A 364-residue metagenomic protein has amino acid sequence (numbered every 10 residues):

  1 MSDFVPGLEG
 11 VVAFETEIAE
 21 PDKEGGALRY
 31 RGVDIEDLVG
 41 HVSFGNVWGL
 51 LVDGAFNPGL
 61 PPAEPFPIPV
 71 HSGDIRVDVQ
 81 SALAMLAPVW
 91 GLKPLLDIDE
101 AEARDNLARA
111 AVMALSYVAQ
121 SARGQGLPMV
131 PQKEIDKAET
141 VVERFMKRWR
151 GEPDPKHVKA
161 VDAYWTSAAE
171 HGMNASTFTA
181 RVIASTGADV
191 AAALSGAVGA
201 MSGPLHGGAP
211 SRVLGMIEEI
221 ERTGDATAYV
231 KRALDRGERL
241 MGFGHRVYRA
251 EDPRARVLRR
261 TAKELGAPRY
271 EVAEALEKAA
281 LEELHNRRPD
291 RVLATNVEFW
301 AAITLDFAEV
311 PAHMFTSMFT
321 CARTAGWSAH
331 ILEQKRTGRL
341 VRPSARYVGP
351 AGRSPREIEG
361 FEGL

Functional and structural regions predicted by a protein language model:
M1-L364: Hydrophobic alpha-helical bundle cores within soluble ligand-binding/oligomerization subdomains
